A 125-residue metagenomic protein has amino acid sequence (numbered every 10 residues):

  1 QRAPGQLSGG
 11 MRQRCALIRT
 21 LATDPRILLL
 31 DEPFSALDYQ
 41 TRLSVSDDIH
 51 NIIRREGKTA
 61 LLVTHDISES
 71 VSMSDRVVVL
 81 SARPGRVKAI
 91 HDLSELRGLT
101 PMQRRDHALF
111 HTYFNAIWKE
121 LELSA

Functional and structural regions predicted by a protein language model:
R2-G5, T23: Conserved signature/switch motifs of ABC ATPase nucleotide-binding domains
L17: Hydrophobic anchor residue at the start of the ABC signature
L28-D31: Catalytic Walker B motif of ABC-type/P-loop ATPase nucleotide-binding domains
R42-G57: Helical segment within the ABC ATPase nucleotide-binding domain
G57-V63: Conserved H-loop
S72-V79: Conserved catalytic segment of ABC-fold P-loop ATPases
A82-T112: Conserved beta-strand-loop-alpha-helix hinge in the C-terminal portion of ABC ATPase nucleotide-binding domains
